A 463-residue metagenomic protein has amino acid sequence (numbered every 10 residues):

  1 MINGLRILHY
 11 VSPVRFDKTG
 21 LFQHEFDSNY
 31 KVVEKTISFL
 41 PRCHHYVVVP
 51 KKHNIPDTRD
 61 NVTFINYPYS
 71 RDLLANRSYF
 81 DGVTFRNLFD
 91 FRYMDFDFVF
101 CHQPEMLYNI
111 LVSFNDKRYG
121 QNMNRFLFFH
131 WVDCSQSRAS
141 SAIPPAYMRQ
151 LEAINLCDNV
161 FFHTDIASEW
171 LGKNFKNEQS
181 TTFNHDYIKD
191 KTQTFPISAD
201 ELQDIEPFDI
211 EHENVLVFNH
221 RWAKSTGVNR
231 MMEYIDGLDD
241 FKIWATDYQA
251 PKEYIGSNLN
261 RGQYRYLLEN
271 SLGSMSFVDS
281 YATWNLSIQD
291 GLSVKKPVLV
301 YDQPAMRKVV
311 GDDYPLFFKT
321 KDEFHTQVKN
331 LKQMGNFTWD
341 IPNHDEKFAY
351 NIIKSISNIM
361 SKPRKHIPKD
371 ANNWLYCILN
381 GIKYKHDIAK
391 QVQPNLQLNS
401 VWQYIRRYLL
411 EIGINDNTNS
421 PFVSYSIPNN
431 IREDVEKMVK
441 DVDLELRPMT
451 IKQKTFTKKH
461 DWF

Functional and structural regions predicted by a protein language model:
M1-N54, D236: N-terminal subdomain of nucleotide-sugar transferases
R6-Y10, F161, A199, P207-T226 (+1 more regions): Conserved donor-binding/catalytic core segment of Leloir-type glycosyltransferases
C101-L107, W131: Short His-centered aromatic/hydrophobic patch
M148, N155-K189: A short, active-site helix/loop in glycosyltransferases that binds the activated sugar's phosphate group
S276-L286, D302, R307-K308: Nucleotide-sugar-dependent
P297-V300: Short hydrophobic beta-strand element within catalytic cores of glycosyltransferases and related nucleotide-activated
D312-D322, L331-K332: Conserved acidic donor-binding segment of nucleotide-sugar-dependent glycosyltransferases
K332-D370, N395-S400: A charged, aromatic-enriched C-terminal amphipathic alpha-helix characteristic of glycosyltransferases across folds
